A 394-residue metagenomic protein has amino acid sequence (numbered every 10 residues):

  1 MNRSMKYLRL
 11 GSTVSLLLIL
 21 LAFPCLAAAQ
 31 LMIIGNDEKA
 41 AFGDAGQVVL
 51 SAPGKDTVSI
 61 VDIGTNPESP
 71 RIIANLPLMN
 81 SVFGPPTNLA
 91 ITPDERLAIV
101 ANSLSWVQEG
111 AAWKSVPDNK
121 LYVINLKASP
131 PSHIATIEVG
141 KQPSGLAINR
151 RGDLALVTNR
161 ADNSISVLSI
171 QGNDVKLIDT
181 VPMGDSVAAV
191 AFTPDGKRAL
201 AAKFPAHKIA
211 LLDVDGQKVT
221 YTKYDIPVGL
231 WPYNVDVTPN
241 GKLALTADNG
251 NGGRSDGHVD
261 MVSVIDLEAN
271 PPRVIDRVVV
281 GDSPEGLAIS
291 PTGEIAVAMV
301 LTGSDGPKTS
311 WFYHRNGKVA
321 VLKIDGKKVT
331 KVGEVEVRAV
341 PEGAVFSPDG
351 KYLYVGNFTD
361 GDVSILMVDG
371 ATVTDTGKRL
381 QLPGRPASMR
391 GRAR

Functional and structural regions predicted by a protein language model:
M1-T13: N-terminal secretory signal peptides that target proteins for export/translocation
G11-P24: Bacterial N-terminal signal peptides
C25-R394: Predominantly soluble domains enriched in secretory-pathway, periplasmic, or organellar proteins
